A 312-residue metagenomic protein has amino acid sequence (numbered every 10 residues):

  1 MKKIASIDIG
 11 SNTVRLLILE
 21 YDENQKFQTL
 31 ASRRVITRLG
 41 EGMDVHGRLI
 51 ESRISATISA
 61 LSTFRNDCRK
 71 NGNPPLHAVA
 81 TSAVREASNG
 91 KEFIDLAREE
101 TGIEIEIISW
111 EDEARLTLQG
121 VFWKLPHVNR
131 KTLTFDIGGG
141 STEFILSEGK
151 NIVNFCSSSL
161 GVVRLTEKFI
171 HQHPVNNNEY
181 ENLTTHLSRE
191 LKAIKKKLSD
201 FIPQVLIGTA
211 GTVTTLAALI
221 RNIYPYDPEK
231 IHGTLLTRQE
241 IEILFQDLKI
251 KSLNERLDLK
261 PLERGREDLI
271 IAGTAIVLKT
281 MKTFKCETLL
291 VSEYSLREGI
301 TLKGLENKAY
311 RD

Functional and structural regions predicted by a protein language model:
K2-I4, I18, E23, G42-N73 (+3 more regions): Helical "lid/coupling" subdomains associated with nucleotide-phosphate turnover
D8, D136: Conserved catalytic-loop position in the HRD/HxD motif
I9-S11, N24: N-terminal leader/domain-start detector
N12-V14, G140: Conserved Rossmann-like nucleotide-cofactor binding loop
Q25-R38, K70: N-terminal glycine-rich anion-binding loops that anchor highly charged ligand groups
A78: Dinucleotide-binding Rossmann-like beta1-alpha1 core, especially the glycine-rich loop that anchors the ADP
G140-L146: Acidic, divalent-metal-coordinating active-site segment for phosphoryl/phosphodiester hydrolysis, typified by short
